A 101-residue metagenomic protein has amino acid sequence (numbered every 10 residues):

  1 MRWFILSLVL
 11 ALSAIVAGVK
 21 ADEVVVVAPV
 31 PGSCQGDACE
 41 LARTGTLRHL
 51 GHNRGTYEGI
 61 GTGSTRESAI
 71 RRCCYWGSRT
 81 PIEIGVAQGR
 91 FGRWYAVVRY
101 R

Functional and structural regions predicted by a protein language model:
R2-R101: Functional surface patches built around histidine and acidic residues
